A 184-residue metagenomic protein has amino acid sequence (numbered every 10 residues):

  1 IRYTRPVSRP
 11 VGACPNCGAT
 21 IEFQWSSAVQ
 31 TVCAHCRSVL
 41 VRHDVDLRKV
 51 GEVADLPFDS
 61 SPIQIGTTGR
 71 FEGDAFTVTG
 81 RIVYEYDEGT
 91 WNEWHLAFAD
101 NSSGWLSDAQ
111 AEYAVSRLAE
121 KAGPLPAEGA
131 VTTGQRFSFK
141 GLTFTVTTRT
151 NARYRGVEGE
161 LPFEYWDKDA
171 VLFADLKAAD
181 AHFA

Functional and structural regions predicted by a protein language model:
Y3-N16, T20-S26, Q30, A34-I63 (+2 more regions): Short, surface-exposed polybasic-aromatic patches that bind anionic ligands, especially phosphate groups
